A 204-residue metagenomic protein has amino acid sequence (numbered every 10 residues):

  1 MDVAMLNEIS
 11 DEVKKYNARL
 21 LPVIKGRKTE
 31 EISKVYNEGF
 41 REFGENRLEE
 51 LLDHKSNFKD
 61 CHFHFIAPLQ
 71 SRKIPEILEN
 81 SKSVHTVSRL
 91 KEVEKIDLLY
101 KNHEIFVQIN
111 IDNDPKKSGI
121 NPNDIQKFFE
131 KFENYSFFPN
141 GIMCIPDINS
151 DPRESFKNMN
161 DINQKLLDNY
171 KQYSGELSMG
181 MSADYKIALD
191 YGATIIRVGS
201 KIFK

Functional and structural regions predicted by a protein language model:
M1-A183, Y191: Conserved alpha/beta-domain cores
A193-K204: Gly/Pro- and small hydrophobic-enriched strand-loop and loop-to-helix capping segments that sit at the rims
